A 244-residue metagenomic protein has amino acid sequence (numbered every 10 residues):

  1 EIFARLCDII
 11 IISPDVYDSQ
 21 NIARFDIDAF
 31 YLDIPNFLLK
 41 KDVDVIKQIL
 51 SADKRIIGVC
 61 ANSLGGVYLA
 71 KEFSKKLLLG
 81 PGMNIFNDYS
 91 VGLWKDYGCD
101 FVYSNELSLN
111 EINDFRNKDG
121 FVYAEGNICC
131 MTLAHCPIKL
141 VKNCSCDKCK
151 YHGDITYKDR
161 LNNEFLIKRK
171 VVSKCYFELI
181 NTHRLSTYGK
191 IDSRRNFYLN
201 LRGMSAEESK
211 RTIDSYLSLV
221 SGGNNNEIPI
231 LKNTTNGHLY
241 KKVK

Functional and structural regions predicted by a protein language model:
E1-K244: Active-site pocket-lining/capping segments in soluble small-molecule metabolic enzymes
